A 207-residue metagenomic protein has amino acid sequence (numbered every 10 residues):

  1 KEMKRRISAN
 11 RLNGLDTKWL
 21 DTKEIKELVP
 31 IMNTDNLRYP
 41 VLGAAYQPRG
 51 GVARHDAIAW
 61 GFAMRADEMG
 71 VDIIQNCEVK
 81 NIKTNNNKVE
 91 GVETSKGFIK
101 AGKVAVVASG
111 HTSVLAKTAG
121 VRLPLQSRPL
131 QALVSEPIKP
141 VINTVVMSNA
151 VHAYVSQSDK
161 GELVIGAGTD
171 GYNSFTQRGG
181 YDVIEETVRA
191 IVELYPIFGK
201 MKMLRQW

Functional and structural regions predicted by a protein language model:
K1-L28, A190-I191: Dinucleotide-binding Rossmann-like beta1-alpha1 core, especially the glycine-rich loop that anchors the ADP
M3, T22, A59, T112 (+1 more regions): A general structural signal for well-ordered alpha-helical segments in protein cores
T17, V29-M69, G168-S174: Helix-loop-beta segment of a Rossmann-like dinucleotide-binding subdomain
D21, Q75-C77, L204-R205: Short loop/edge segments at beta-strand edges and connector loops that shape dinucleotide/nucleotide cofactor-binding
A44-K103: Helical element adjacent to the flavin cofactor pocket in flavoenzyme catalytic cores
T94-N143: Central helical "cap/lid" subdomain
P140-W207: Active-site lid/adjacent beta-loop-alpha segment flanking the redox-cofactor pocket in flavoenzymes
